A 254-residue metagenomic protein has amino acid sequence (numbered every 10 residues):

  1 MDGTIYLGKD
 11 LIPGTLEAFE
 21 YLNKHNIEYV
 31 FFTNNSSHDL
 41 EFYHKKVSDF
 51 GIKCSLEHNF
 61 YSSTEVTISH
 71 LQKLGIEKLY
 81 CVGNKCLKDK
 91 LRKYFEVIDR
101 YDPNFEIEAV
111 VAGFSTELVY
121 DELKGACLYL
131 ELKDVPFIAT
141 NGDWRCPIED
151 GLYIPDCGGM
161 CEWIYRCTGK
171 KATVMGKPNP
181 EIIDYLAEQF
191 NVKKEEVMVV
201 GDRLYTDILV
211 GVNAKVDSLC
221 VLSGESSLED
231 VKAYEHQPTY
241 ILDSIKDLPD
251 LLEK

Functional and structural regions predicted by a protein language model:
M1, Y6-K24, H38-Y61, S69-K254: Asp-based, Mg2+/Mn2+-dependent phosphohydrolase catalytic module
T64: Short amphipathic alpha-helical/adjacent loop interface patches that line ligand and macromolecule-binding sites
